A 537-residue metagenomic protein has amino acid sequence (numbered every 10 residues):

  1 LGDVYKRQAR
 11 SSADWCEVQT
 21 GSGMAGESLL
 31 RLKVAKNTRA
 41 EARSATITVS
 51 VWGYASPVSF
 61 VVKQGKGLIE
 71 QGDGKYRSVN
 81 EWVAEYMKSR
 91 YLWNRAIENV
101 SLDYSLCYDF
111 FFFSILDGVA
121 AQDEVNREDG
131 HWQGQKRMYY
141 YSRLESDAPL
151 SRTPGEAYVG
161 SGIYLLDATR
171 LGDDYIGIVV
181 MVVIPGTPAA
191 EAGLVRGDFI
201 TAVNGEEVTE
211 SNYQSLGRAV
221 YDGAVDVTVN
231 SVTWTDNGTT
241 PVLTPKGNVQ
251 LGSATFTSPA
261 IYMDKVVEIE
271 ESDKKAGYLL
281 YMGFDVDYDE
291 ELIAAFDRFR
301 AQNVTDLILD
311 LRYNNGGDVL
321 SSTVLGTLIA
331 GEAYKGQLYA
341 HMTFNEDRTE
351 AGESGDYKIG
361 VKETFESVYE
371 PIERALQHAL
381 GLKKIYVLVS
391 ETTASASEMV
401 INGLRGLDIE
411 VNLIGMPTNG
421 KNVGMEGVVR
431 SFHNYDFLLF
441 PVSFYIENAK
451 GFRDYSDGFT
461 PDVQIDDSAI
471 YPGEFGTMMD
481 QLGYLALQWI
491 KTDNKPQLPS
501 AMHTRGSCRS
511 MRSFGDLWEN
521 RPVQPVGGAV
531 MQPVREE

Functional and structural regions predicted by a protein language model:
L1-Y5: Short, small-residue-biased leader/transition segments that mark boundaries at the very start of proteins
R10-S28: Low-complexity "stalk/linker" and mucin-like segments enriched in Ser/Thr/Pro/Ala/Gly
A35-E41: Short, surface-exposed loop/turn segments at beta-strand-coil junctions that are enriched for proline with nearby
K36, V51-G53, S231-T233: Surface-exposed loop/turn motifs at beta-strand-loop junctions within extracellular Ig-like and Fibronectin type III
E41-W52: A short beta-strand micro-motif common to beta-rich folds, especially ectodomain repeats
Y54-G67: C-terminal edge beta-strand
L68-L307, S321, G331, R505-E537: Flexible, low-complexity junctional segments that flank or bridge functional domains
A276-L279, G283-A294, R298-D306, N315-E537: C-terminal "post-core" interaction segments
